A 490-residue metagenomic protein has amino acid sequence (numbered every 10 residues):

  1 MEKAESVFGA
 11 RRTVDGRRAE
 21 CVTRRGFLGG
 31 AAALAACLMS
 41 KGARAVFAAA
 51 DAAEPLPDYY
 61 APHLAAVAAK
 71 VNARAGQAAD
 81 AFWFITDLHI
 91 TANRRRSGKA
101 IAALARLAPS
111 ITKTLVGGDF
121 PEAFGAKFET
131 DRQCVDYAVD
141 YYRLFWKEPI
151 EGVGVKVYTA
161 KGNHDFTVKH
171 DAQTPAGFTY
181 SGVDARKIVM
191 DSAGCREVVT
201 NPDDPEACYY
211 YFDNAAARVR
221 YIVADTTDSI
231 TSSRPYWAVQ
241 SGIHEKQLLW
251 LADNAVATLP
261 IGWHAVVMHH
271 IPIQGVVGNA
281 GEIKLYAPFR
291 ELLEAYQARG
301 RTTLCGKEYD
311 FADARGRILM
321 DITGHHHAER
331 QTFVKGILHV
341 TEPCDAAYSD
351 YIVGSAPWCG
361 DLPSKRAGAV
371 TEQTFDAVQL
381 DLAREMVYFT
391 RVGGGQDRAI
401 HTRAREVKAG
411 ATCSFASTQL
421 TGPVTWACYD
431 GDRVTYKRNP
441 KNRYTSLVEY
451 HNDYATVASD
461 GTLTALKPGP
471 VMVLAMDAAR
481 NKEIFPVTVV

Functional and structural regions predicted by a protein language model:
M1-V22, A35-C37, A49-A50: N-terminal secretory signal peptides
V22-A31: N-terminal export leaders
K41-A52: Sec-dependent signal peptide cleavage junction
A50-D136: N-terminal active-site segment of His-dependent metallophosphoesterases
Y59-A66, A126-W250, E291-R299, R317 (+2 more regions): Extended active-site neighborhood of metal-dependent phosphoesterases/phosphodiesterases
D87, G118-D119, G162-N163, H270 (+1 more regions): Active-site glycine-centered loops adjacent to acidic/histidine catalytic or metal-binding residues that shape
R106-K113, R220-V223, R234-K335: His/acidic metal-ligating clusters that form di-metal
R403-V490: Extracytoplasmic soluble-region selector
